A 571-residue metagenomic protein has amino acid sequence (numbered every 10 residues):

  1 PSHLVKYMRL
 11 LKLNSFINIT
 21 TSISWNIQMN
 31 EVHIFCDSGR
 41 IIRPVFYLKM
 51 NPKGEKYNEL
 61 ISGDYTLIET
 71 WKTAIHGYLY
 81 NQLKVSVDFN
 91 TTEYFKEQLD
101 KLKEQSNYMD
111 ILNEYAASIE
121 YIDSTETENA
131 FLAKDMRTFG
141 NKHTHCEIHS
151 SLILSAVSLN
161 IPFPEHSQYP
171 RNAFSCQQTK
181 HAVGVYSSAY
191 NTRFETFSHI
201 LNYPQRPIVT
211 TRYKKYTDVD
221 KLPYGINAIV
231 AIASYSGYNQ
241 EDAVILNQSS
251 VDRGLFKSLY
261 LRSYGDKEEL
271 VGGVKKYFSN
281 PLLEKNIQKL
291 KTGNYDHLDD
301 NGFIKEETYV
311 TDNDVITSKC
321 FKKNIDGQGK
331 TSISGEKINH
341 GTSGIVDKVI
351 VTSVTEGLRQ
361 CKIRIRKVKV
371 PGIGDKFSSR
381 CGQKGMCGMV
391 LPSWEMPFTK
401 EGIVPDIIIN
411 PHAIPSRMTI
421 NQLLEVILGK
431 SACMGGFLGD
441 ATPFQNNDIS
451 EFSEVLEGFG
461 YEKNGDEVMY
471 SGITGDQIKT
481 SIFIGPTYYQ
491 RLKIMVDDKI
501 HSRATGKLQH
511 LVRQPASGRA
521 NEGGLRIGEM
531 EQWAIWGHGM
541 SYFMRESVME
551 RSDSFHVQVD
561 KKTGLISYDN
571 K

Functional and structural regions predicted by a protein language model:
P1-K571: Conduit-forming functional cores of very large proteins
